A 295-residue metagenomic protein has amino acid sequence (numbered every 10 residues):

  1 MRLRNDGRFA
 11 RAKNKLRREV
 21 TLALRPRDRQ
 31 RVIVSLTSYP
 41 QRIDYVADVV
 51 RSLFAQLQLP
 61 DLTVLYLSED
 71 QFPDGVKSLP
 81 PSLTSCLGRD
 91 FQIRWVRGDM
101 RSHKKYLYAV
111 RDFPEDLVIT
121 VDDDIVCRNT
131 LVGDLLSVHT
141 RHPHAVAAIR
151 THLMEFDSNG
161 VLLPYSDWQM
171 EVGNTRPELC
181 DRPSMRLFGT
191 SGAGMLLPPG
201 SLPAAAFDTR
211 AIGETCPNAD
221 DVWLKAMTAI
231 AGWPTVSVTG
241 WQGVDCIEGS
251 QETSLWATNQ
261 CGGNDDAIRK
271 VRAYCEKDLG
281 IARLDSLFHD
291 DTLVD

Functional and structural regions predicted by a protein language model:
M1-A55: N-proximal low-complexity "stem/linker" segments adjacent to membrane-targeting elements
M1-K15, R27-Q30, A204, T209-D295: C-terminal catalytic/acceptor-binding lobe
R31-S35, L62, W223: Cell-envelope/extracellular polymer assembly enzymes that use nucleotide-activated donors
L36-S38, L67-E69, T239: Short beta-strand/turn micro-motifs composed of small residues that flank or help shape donor/cofactor-binding pockets
V49-L62, E69-D70, S85: Short, acidic, metal-binding catalytic loop of nucleotide-sugar glycosyltransferases
S68-D116: Active-site-proximal specificity loops/subdomain of glycosyltransferases
A109, V126-T209: Conserved catalytic core of nucleotide-sugar-dependent glycosyltransferases
D116-V126: Short beta-strand-to-loop acidic/aromatic patch adjacent to the donor-nucleotide binding site
